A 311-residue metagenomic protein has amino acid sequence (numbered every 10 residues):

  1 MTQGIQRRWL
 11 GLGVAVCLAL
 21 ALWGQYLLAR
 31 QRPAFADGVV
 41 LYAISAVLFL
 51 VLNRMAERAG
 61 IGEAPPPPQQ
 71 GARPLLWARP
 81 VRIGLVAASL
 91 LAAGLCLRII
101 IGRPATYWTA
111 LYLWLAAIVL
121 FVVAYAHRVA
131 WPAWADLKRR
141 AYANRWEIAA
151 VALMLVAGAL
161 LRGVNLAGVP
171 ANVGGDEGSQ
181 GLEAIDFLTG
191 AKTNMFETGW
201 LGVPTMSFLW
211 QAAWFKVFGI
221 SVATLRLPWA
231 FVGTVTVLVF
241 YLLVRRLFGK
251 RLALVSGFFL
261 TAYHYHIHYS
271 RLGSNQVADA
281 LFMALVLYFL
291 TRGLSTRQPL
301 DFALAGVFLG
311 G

Functional and structural regions predicted by a protein language model:
M1-G311: Membrane-integral, polyisoprenol-dependent glycosyltransferases of the GT-C/oligosaccharyltransferase superfamily
